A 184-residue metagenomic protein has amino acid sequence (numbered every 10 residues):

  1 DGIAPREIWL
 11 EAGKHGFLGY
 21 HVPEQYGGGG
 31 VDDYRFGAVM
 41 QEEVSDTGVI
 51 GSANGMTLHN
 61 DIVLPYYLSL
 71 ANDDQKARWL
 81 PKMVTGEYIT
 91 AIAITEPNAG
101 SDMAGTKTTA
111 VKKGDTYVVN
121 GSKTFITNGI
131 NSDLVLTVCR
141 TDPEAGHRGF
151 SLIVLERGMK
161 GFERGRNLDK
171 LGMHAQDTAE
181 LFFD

Functional and structural regions predicted by a protein language model:
D1-K14: Short secondary-structure junction/hinge motifs that connect adjacent elements
K14-I89, T127-L134, G146: Internal helix-loop-helix
Y67, D102-T106, G129-N131, R164-N167: Short acidic, glycine/serine/threonine-rich loops at helix termini
M83, N98-S101, F125-N128, D142-E144 (+1 more regions): Short Gly/Pro-enriched turn/cap motifs at secondary-structure boundaries
G105-T106, G158-D184: Flexible, small-/acidic-enriched active-site or ligand-binding loops
T108-V111: A structural signal for short hydrophobic beta-strand segments in well-ordered beta-sheet cores
T116-R164: A short core secondary-structure module
